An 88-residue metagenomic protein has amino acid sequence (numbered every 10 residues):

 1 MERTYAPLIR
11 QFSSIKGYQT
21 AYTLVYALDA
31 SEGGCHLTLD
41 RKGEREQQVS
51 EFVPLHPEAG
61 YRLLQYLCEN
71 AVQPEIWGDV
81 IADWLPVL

Functional and structural regions predicted by a protein language model:
M1-Y22, R62: Negatively charged, low-complexity tracts enriched in Asp/Glu with abundant Ser/Thr
E2, R45-L88: Mixed-charge, Lys/Arg-enriched low-complexity segments
I9-Q11, D40-K42, C68: Short, well-ordered helical secondary-structure segments
T23-D29: Short amphipathic beta-strand and strand-loop transition segments with alternating hydrophobic
D29-F52: A short, structured beta-strand/loop element
